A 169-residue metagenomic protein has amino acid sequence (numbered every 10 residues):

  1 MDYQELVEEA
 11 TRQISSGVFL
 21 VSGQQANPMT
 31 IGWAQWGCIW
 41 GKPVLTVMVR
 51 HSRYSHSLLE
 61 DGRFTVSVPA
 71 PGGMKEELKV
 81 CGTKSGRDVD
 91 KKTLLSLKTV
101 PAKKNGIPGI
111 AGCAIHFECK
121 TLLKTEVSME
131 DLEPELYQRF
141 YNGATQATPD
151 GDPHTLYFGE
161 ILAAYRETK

Functional and structural regions predicted by a protein language model:
M1-I31, Q35-K169: Active-site-proximal mixed secondary-structure blocks
